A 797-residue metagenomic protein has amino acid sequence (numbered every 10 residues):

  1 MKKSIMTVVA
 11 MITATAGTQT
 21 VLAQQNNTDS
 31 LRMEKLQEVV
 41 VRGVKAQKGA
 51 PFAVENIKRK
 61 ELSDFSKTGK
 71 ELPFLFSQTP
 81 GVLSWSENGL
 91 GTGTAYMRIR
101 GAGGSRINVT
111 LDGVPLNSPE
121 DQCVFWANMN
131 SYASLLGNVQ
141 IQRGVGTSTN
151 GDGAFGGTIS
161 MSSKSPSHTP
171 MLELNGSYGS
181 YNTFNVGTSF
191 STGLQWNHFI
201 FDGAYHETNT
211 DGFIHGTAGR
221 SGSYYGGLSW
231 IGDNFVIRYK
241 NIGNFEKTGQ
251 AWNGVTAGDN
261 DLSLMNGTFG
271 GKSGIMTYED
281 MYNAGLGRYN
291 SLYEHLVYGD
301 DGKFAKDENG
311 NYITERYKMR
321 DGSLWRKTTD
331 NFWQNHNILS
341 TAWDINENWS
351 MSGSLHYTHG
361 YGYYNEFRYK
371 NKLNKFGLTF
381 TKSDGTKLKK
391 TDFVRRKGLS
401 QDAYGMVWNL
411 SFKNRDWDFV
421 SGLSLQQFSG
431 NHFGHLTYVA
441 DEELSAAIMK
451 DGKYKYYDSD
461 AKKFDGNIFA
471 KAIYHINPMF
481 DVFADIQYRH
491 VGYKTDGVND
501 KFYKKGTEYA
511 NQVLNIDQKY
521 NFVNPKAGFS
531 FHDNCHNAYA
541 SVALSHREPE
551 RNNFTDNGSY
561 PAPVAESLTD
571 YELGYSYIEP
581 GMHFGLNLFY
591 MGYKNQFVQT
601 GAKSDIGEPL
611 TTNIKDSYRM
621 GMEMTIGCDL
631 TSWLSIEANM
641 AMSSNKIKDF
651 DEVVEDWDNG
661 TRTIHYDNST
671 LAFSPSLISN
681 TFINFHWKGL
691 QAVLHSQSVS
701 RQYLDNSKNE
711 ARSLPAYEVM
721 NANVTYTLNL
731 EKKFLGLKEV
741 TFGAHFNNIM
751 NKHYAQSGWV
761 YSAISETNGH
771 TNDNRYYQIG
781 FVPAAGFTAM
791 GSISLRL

Functional and structural regions predicted by a protein language model:
Q24-D64, G104, H583, N587: Short, acidic, small-residue-rich periplasmic hinge/interaction motif at the N-terminus of Gram-negative outer-membrane
P73-P115, G137: Extracytoplasmic beta-strand/coil segments of soluble accessory domains associated with Gram-negative outer-membrane
P115-R143, S162: Short acidic/polar hinge/loop motifs at secondary-structure boundaries that mediate gating or recognition
Y178-N209, I214-N253, A257-E294, N337-D344 (+2 more regions): Transmembrane beta-barrel wall of Gram-negative outer-membrane proteins
R238-I338, N365-F393: Acidic/polar loop-and-plug regions of large Gram-negative outer-membrane beta-barrel proteins
N346, S424-Q426, K450-Y593, D629-T631 (+2 more regions): Structural signature of Gram-negative outer-membrane beta-barrels, strongest in the C-terminal barrel of TonB-dependent
P478, Y590-G592, T612-N706, S794: Gram-negative outer-membrane beta-barrel transporters
I636, S644-K646, S700-L704, Y726-L797: C-terminal beta-signal and adjacent terminal beta-strands/loops of Gram-negative outer-membrane beta-barrel proteins
